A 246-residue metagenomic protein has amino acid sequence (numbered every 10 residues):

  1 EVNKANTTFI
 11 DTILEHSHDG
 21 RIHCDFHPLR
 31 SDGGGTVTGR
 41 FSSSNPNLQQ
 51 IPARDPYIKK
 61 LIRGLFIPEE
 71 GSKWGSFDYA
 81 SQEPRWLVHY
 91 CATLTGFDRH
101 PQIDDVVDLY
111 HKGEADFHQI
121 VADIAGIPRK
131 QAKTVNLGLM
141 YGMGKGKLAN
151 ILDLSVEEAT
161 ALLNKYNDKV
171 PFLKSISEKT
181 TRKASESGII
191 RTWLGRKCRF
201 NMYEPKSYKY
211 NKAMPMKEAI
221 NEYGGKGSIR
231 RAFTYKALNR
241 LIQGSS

Functional and structural regions predicted by a protein language model:
E1-S246: Conserved catalytic core of nucleotide polymerization and phosphodiester-bond processing enzymes
